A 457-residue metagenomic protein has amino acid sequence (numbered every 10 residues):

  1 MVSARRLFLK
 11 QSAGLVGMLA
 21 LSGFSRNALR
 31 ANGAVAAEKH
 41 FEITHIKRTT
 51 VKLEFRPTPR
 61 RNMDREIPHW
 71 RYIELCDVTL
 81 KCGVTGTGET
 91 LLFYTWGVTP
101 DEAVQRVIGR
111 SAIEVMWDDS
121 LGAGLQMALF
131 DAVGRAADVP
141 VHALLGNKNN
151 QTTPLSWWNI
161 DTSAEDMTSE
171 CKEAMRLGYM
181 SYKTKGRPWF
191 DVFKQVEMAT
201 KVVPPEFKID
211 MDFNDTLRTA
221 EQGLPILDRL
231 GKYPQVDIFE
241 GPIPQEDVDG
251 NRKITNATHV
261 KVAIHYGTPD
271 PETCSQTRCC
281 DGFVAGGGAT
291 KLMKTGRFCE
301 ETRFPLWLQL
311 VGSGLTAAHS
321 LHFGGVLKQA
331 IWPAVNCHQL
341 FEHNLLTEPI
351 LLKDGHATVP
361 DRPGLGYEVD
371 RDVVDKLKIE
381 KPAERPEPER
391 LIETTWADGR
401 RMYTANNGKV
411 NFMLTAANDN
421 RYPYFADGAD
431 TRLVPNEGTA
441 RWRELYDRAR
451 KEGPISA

Functional and structural regions predicted by a protein language model:
M1-V2, L7-L29: N-terminal export signals
G23-R60: C-terminal segment of N-terminal export signals and the immediately downstream linker at the start of the mature
K39-T50, N62-D64, D77-V139: Metal- or metallocofactor-binding catalytic centers and their adjacent structured scaffolds across diverse enzyme
Y72-I73: Short, small/polar residue-rich loop motifs at catalytic or cofactor-binding pockets
G146-T258: Metal-dependent enolase-superfamily TIM-barrel catalytic cores that perform enediolate-based chemistry
Q235, E246-K261, Y266-V369, K378 (+3 more regions): Shared catalytic-loop signature of beta/alpha-barrel
T347-A457: C-terminal extensions of enzymes
